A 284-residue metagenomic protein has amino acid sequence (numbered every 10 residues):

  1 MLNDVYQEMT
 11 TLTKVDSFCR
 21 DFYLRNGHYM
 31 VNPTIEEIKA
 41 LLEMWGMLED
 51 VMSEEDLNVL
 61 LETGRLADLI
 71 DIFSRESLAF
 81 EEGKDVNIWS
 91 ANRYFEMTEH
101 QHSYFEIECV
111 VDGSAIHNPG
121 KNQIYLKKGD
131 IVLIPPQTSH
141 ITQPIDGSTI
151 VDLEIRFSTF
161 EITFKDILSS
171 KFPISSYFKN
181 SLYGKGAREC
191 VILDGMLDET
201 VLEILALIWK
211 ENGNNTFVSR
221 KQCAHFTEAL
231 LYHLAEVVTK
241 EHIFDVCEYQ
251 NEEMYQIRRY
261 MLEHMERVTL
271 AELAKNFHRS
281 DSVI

Functional and structural regions predicted by a protein language model:
L2-M9, K14-L24, I35-D85, I145-K210: A hydrophobic/aromatic-rich effector-binding and dimerization subdomain of bacterial HTH-type transcriptional regulators
R75, E81-S175: N-terminal regulatory/effector-sensing and dimerization cores that precede helix-turn-helix DNA-binding domains
G129, E272-S280, I284: Append "Primarily bacterial transcriptional regulators
V191-G195, N212-H225, Y232-E272, N276-F277: Short, Lys/Arg-enriched, Trp-marked, Pro/Gly-tolerant hinge/linker segments that flank
E199-I204, A229, E252, Q256 (+2 more regions): Generic alpha-helical secondary structure signal
